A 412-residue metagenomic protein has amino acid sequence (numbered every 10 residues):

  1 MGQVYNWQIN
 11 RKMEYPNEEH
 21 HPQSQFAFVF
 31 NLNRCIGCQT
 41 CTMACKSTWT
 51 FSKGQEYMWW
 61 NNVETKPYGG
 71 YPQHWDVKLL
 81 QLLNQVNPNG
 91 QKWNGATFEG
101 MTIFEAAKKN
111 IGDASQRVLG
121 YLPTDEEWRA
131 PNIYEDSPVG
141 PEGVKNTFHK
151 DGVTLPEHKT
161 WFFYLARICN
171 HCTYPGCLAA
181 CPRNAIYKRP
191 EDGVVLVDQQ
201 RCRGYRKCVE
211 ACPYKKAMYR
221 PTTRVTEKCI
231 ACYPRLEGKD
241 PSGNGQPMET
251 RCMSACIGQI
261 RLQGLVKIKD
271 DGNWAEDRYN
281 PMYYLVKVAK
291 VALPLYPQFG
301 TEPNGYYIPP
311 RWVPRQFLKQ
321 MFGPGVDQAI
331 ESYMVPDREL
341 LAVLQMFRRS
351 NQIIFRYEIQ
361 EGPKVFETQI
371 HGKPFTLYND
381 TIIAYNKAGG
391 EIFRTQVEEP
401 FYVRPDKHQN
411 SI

Functional and structural regions predicted by a protein language model:
M1-I412: Non-ligating segments of multi-cofactor redox enzymes
